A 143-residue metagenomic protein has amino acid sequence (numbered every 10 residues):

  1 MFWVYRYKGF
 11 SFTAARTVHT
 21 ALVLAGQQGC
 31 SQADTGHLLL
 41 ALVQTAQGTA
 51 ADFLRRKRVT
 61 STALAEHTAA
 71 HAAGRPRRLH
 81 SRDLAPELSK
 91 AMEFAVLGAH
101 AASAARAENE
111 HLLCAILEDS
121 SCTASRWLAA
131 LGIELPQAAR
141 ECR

Functional and structural regions predicted by a protein language model:
M1-R143: Histone-fold recognition with a strong bias for associated Lys/Arg-rich disordered tails
